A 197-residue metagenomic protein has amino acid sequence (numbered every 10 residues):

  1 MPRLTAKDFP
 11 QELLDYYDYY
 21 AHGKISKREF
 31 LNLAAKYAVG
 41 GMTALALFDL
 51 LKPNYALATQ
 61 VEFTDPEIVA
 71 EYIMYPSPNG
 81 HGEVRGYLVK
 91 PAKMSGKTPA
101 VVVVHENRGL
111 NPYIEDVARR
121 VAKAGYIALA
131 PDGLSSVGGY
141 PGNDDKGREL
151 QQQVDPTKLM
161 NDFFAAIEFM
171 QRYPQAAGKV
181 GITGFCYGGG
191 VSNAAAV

Functional and structural regions predicted by a protein language model:
M1-E29: N-terminal secretory signal peptides
K27-K52: N-terminal export signals
L57-G96: N-terminal cap/lid segment of alpha/beta-hydrolase-fold proteins
K97-E106: Short beta-strand element of the alpha/beta-hydrolase
R108, P112, G133-T157: Cap/lid segment of the alpha/beta-hydrolase catalytic domain
P112-P131, S136: Short amphipathic alpha-helix adjacent to the substrate-entry channel of hydrolases
E149-Y173: Alpha/beta-hydrolase active-site loop
F164-V197: Primarily recognizes the serine-hydrolase "nucleophile elbow" in alpha/beta-hydrolase and SGNH/GDSL folds
